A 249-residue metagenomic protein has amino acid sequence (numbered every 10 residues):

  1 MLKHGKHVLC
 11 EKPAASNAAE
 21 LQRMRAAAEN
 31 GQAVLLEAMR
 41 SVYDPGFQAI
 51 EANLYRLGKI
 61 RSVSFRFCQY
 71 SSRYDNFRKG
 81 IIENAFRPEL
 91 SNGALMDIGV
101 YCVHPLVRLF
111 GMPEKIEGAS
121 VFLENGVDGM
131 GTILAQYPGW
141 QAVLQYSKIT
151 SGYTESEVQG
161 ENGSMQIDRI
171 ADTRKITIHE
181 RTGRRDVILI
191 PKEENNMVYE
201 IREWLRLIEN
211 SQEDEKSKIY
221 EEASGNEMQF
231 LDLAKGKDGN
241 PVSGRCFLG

Functional and structural regions predicted by a protein language model:
M1-V42: Beta-strand-loop-alpha-helix segment that lines the small-molecule cofactor/substrate pocket of alpha/beta enzymes
N17, Y70-D75, T154, Q166-D168: A short beta-to-alpha transition loop/helix N-cap that caps and shapes the active-site region
L21, F47, C102-V103, T173 (+2 more regions): A general structural signal for well-ordered alpha-helical segments in protein cores
R25, E51, V107, L134 (+2 more regions): Non-transmembrane alpha-helical segments in soluble domains of secreted/periplasmic/extracellular proteins
S41-I116: Predominantly a Rossmann-like dinucleotide-binding segment in NAD(P)-dependent oxidoreductases
E89-M96, V187-N195: A short glycine-threonine-serine/GTX helix/turn-capping micro-motif
C102-T173, I201-S211, G249: Contiguous beta-strand/loop segments that form the cofactor/metal-binding neighborhood of enzyme cores
I188-L189, E203-G249: C-terminal helix-rich "cap/oligomerization" subdomain common to oxidoreductases
